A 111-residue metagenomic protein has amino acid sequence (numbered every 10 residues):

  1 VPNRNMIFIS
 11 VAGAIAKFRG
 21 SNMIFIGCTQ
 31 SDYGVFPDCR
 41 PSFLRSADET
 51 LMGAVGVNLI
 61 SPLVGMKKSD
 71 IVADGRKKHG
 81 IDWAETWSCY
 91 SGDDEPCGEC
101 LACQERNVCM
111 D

Functional and structural regions predicted by a protein language model:
V1-D111: Nucleotide-activated chemistry modules centered on ATP-dependent adenylation/adenylyltransferase
